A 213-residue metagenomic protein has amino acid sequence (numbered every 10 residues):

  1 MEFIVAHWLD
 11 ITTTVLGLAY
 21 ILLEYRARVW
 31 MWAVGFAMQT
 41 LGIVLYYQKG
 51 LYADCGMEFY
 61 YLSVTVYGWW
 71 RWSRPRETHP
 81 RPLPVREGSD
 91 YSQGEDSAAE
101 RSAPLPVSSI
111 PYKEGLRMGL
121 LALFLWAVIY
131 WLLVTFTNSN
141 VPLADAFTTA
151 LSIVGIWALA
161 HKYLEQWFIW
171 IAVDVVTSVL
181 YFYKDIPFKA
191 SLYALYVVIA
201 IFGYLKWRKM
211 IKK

Functional and structural regions predicted by a protein language model:
M1-A27, M31-W32, M38, W72-E77 (+2 more regions): Polytopic alpha-helical membrane-helix bundles and their juxtamembrane interface segments in multi-pass membrane
L9, A53, S89-D90, E95 (+1 more regions): Intrinsic-disorder/low-complexity regions
A27-W30, G42-M57, R74: Helix-loop junctions on the outward
I43, L62-S63, A200: A short structural micro-motif
E58-Y61, Y193: Individual alpha-helical transmembrane segments in multi-pass integral membrane proteins
Y60-E77: Membrane-water interface of transmembrane alpha-helices
E77-L105: Intrinsic disorder/low-complexity segments
